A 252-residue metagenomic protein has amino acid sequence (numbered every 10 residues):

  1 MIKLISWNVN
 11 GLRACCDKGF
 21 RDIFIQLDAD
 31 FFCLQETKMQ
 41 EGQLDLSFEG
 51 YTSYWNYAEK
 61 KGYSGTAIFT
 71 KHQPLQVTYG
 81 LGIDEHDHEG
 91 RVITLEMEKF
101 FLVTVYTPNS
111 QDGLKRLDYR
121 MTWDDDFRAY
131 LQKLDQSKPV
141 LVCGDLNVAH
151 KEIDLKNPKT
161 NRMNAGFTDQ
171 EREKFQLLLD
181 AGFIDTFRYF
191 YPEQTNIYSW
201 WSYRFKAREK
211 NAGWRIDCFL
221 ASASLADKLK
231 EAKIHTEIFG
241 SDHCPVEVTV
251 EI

Functional and structural regions predicted by a protein language model:
M1-F48, A58, Y63-S64: N-terminal, active-site-proximal structural segment of metallo-dependent hydrolase catalytic domains
I2-N10, K99-Q111, C143: Active-site-proximal beta-strand elements of phosphoester/diester hydrolases
N8, F24-G42, L102, L131-E152 (+4 more regions): Active-site beta-strand/loop signature of hydrolases that rely on acidic residues for catalysis
K38, Q43-S110: Structured beta-strand-rich core segments of catalytic domains in phosphoester-bond hydrolases
T52, D126-A212, I216: Metal-dependent phosphoesterases centered on the DNase I-like endonuclease/exonuclease/phosphatase
K61-Q76, I197, R204-D227: Conserved beta strand-loop-helix elements of the APE1-like EEP
K71, L95-E98, S222-A223, S241 (+1 more regions): Active-site beta-strand termini and strand-to-loop segments that position acidic
G82-I83, P108-D124, K159-M163: Surface-exposed cleft-lining segments at the edges of enzyme active sites
